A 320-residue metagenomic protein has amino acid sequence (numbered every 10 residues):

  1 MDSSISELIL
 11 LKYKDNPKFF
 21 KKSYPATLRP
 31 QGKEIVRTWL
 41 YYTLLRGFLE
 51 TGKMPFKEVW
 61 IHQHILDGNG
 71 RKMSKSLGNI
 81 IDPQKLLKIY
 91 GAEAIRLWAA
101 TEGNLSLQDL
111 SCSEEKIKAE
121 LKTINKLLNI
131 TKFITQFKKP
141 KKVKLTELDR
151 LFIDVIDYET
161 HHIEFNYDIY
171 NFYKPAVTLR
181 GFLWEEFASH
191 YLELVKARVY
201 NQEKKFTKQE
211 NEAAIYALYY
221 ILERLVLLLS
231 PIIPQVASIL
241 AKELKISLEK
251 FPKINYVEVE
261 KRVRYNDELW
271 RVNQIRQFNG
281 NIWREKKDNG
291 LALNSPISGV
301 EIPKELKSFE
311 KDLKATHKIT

Functional and structural regions predicted by a protein language model:
M1, I5, L49-A92, Q108-T320: Feature 926 captures the class I aminoacyl-tRNA synthetase adenylation module centered on the KMSKS loop
M1-D15: Conserved oxyanion/phosphate-binding beta-strand-loop segments in alpha/beta enzyme cores
S23-E34: A short glycine/serine-rich beta->alpha loop
K33-W39, L86-K88, E93-A100: Aromatic-rich carbohydrate-recognition surfaces in CAZymes
Y41-L49: Short Ser/Thr-interspersed hydrophobic loop/turn segments at strand-loop and sheet-helix junctions that line or gate
A100-T101, E159: A glycine-rich, basic-preceded beta-loop-alpha segment at the flavin cofactor/substrate interface of flavin-utilizing
